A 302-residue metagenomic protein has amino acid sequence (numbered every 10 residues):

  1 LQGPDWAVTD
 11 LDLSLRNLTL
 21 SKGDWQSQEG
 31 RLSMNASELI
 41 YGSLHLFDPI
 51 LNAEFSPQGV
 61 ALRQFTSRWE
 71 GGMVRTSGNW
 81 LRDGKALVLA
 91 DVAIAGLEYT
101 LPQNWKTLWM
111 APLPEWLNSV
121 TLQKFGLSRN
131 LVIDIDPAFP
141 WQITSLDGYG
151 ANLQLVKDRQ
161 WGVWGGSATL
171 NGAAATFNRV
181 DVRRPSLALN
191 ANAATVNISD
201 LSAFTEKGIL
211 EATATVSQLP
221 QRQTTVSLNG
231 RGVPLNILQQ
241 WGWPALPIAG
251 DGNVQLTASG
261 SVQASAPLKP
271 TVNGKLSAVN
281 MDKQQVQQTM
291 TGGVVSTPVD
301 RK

Functional and structural regions predicted by a protein language model:
L1-P49, F55-V60, G72-P185, A191-V196 (+1 more regions): Membrane-proximal interfacial segments on either side of biological membranes
R63-T66, S77-N79, L201: A structural feature that tracks compact, well-ordered secondary-structure segments with a strong bias toward
S67, V132, A203: Short, glycine-/Ser/Thr-/acidic-enriched flexible segments
W69-G71, T205-K207: Glycine-centered tight beta-turn/hairpin loop motif at sheet-sheet or coil-to-beta transitions
